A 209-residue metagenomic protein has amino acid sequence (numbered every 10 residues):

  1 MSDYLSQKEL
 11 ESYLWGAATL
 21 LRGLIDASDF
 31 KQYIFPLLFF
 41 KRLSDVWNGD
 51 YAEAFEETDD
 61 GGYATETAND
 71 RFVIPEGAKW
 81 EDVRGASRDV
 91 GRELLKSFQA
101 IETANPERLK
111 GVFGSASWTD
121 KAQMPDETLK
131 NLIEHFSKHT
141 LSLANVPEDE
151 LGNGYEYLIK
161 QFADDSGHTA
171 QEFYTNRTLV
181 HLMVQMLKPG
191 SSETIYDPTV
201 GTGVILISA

Functional and structural regions predicted by a protein language model:
M1-S191: Non-catalytic, mostly N-terminal accessory regions of nucleic-acid modification and defense proteins
S192-T199: Conserved class I S-adenosyl-L-methionine
T202-A209: Conserved SAM-binding loop of SAM-dependent methyltransferases across substrates and taxa, primarily the Class I
